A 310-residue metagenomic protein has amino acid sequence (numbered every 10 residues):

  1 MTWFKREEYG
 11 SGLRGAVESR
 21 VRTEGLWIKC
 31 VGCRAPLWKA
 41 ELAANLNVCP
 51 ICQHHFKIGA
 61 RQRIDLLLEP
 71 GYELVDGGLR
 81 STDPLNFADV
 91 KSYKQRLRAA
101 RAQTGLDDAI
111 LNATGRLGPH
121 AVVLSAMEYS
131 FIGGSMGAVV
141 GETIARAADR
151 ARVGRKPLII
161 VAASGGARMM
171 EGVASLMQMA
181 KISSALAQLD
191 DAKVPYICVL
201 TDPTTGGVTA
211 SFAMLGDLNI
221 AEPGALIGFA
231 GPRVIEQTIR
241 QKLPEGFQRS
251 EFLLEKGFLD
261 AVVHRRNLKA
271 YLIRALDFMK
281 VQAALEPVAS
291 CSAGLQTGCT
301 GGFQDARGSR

Functional and structural regions predicted by a protein language model:
G12-R20, I28-K29, F56-N112: An N-cap/entry alpha-helix motif that binds or orients negatively charged groups
W27, L46: Residues immediately within or flanking Cys/His clusters that coordinate Zn2+ in small zinc-binding modules
C30-C33, C49-C52: Short cysteine-rich clusters marking metal-coordination/redox-active sites
P36-L37, H55-F56: Cys/His-rich microdomains that often coordinate metals
N47-I51, K57-I58: Short, small/acidic-rich helices and loops at N termini and domain boundaries of DNA replication/processing enzymes
L111-D190, I197: Cleft-lining beta-strand/loop regions that shape enzyme active-site pockets
S164-K280, A284: Conserved catalytic cores of soluble enzyme domains, especially glycine-rich substrate-binding beta-alpha loops
A283, V288-G294, G298-G302: Intrinsic, low-complexity polybasic segments
